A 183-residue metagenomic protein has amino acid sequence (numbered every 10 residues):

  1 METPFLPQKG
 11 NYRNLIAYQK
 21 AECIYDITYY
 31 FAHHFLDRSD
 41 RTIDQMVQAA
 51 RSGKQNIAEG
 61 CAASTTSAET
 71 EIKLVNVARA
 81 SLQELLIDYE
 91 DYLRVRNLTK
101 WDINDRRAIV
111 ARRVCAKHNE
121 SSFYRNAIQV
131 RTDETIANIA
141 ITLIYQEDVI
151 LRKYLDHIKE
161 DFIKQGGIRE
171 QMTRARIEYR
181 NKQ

Functional and structural regions predicted by a protein language model:
M1-Q183: Amphipathic alpha-helical assembly/interaction segments
